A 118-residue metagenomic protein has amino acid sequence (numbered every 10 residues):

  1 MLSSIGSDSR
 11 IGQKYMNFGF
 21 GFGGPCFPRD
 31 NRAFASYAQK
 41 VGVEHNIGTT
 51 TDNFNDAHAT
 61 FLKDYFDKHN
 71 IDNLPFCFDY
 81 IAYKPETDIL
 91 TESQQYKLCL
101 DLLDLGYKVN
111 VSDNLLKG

Functional and structural regions predicted by a protein language model:
M1-G118: Structural/interface elements that position substrates and couple domains in central-metabolism enzymes
